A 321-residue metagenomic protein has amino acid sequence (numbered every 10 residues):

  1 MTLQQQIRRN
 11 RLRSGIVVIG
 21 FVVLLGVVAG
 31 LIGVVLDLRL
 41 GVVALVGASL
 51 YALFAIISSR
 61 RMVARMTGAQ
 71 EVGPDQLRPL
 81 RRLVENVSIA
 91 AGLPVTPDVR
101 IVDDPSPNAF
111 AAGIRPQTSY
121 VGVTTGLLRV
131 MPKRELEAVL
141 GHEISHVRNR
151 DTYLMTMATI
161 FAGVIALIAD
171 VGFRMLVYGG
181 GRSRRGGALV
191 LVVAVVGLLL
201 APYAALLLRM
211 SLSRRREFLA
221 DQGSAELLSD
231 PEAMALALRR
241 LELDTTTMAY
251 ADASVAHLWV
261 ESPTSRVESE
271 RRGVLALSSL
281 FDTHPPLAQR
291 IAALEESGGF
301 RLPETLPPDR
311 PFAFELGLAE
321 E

Functional and structural regions predicted by a protein language model:
R11-V22, M157-A166: Select subsegments of transmembrane alpha-helices in polytopic membrane proteins, especially boundary-proximal
F21-A29, Y51, A55, A166-A169 (+2 more regions): Alpha-helical transmembrane segments of multipass membrane proteins
V27-L40: Short, hydrophobic transmembrane alpha-helix segments
L31, R185, L189-S213, G223-E321: Cytosolic-facing loops and C-terminal tails of multi-pass membrane proteins
D37, D98, L154-F161, D230-R239: Acidic/histidine metal-binding catalytic segments
L40-A64, E85, I89, V193-M210: Transmembrane alpha-helices and immediately adjacent membrane-cytoplasm interface residues in multi-pass integral
F54-T156, I160, A249-D252, E270: Peri-catalytic and regulatory segments of divalent metal-dependent proteins
V147-L227: Hydrophobic transmembrane alpha-helical segments that form the core helix bundle of multi-pass membrane enzymes
